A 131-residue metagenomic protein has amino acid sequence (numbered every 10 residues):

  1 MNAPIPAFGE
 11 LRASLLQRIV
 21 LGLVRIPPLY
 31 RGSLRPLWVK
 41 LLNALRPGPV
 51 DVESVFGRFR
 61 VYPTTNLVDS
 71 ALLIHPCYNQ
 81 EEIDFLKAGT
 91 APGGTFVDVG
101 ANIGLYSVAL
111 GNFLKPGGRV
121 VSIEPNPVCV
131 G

Functional and structural regions predicted by a protein language model:
M1-G131: S-adenosyl-L-methionine
